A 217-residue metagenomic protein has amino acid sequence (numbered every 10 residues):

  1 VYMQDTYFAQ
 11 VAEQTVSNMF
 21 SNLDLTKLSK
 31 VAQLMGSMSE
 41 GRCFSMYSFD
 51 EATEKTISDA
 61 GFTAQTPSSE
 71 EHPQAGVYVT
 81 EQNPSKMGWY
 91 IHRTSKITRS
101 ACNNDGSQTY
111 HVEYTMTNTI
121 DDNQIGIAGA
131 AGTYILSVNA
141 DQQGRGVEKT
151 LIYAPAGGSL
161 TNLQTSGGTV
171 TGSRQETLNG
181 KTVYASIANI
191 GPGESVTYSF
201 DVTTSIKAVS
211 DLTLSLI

Functional and structural regions predicted by a protein language model:
V1-I217: Lumenal/extracellular ectodomains and adaptor appendage modules of the eukaryotic vesicle/secretory system
